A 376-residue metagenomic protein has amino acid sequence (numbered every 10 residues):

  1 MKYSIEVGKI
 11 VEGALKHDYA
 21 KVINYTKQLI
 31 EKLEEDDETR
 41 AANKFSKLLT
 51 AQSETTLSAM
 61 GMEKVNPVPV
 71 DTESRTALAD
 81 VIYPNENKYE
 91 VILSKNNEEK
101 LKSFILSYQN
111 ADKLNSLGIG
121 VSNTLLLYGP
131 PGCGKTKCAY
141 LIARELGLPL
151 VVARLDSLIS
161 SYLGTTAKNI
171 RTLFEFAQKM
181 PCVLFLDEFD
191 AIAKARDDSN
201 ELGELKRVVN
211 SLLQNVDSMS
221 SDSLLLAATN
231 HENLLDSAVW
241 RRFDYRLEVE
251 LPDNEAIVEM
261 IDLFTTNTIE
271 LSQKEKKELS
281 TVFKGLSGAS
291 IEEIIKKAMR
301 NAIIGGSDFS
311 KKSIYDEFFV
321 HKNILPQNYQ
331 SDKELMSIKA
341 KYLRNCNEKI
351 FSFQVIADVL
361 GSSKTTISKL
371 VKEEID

Functional and structural regions predicted by a protein language model:
M1-K9, A14, D18-N24, E31-E35 (+3 more regions): C-terminal alpha-helical "lid" subdomain
L29, A139, L173, F189 (+4 more regions): Aromatic/hydrophobic pocket-lining residues that form π-stacking "cages" and hydrophobic walls in ligand
N96-K100, L106-L271: Walker A/P-loop NTP-binding motif of AAA+ ATPase domains
